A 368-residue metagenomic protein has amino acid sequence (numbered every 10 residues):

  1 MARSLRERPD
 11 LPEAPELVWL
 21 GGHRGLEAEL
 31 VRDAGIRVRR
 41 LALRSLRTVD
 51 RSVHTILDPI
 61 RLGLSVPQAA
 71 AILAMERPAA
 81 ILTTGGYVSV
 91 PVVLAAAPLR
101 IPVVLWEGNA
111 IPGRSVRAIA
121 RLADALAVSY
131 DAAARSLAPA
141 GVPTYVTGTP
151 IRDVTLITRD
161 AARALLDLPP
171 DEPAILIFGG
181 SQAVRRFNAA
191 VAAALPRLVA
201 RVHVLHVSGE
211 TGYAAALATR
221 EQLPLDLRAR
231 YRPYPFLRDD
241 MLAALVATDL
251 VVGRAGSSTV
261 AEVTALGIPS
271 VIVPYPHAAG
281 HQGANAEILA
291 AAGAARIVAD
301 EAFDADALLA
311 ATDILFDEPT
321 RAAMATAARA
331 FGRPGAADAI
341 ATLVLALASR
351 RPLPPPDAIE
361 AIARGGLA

Functional and structural regions predicted by a protein language model:
E7, Q68-I81, S89-V104, R117 (+1 more regions): Glycosyltransferases and closely related glycan-assembly transferases that use nucleotide-activated donors
D10-V66, T147-T149, E210-G212, A299-E301: Conserved nucleotide-sugar phosphate-binding/catalytic loop shared by glycosyltransferases and other
L11-E13, L30, D160-A161, L166-V251 (+5 more regions): Donor-nucleotide binding loops and adjacent catalytic segments primarily of GT-B fold Leloir glycosyltransferases
P78-A80, L245-T259, I268: Acidic donor-binding loop of glycosyltransferase active sites
A97-D160: Active-site-proximal region of nucleotide-activated glycan assembly enzymes, centered on histidine/acidic-rich loops
L99, V246-T248, T264-V273, A292: Conserved donor-binding/catalytic loop of nucleotide-activated donor transferases
T320-P334: A short, well-ordered alpha-helix in the C-terminal region of glycosyltransferases
R333-A368: C-terminal alpha-helical cap of glycosyltransferases
